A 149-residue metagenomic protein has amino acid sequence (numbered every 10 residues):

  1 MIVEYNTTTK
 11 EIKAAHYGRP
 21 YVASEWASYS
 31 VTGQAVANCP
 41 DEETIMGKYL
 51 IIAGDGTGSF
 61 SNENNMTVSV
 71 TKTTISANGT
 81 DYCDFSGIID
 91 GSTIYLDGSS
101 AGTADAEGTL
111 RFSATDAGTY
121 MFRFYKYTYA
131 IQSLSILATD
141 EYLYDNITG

Functional and structural regions predicted by a protein language model:
M1-S92, S100-A104: Interaction-interface detector
Y21, Y125-T128: Small/flexible residues
M66-V68, A114-T115, Y142-G149: Surface-exposed loop/turn and intrinsically disordered segments
S99-T115: Short, solvent-exposed S/T- and G/P-enriched segments that are highly enriched in secreted/extracellular and lumenal
A117-K126: A short, solvent-exposed beta-strand micro-motif common in secreted/extracellular proteins
Y127-G149: Edge beta-strands of extracellular beta-sandwich domains
